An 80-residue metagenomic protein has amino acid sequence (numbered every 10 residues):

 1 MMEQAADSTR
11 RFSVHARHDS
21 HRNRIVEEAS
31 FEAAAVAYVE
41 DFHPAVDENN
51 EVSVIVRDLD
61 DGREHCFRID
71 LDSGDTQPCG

Functional and structural regions predicted by a protein language model:
M1-A5, Q77-G80: Short intrinsically disordered terminal tails
M2-H21: Short aromatic-glycine-(Arg/Gly/Cys) micro-motifs in beta-strand/loop hairpins
Q4-A5, E28-A29, V52, H65: Intrinsic disorder/low-complexity segments enriched in polar/small residues
D19-F31: A short, exposed loop/beta-hairpin motif centered on an aromatic-Gly-Thr core
H21, P44-G80: Short, mixed-charge low-complexity intrinsically disordered segments
A29-D47: A short, charged, amphipathic alpha-helix used as a generic interaction element across diverse proteins
